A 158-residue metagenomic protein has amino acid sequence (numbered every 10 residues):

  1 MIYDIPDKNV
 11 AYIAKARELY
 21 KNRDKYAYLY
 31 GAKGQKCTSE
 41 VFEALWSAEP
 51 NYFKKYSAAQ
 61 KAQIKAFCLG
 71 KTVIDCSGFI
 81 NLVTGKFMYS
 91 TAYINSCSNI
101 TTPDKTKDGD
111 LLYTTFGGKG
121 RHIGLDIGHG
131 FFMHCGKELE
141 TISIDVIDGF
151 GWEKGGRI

Functional and structural regions predicted by a protein language model:
M1-A27, K33, Y89-P103, T115-I158: Aromatic- and glycine-rich peptidoglycan recognition patches
M1-S77, N81-K86, G117, M133-C135: N-terminal capping segments
G109-D110: Structural motif
